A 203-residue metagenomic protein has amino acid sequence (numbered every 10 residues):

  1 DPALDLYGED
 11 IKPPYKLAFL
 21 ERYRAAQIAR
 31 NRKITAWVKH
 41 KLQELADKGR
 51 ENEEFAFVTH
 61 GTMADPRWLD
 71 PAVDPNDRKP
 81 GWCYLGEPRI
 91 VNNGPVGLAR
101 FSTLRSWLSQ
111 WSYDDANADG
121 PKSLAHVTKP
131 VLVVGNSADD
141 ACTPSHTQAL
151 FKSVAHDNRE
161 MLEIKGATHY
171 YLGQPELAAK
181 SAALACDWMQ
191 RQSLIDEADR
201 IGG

Functional and structural regions predicted by a protein language model:
D1-K122: Alpha/beta-hydrolase
I34, A116, D140-H146: Conserved alpha/beta-hydrolase "acid-adjacent" motif
L124-T128, S153-H156: Short, conserved loop/helix-junction motifs that constitute active-site signature segments in enzyme catalytic cores
V127-T128, V133-G135, D139: Short beta-strand/loop motif that positions the catalytic acidic residue of the alpha/beta-hydrolase fold
A141-E160, G173-P175: Active-site-adjacent alpha-helix of alpha/beta-hydrolase-fold enzymes
A167-K180: Catalytic histidine-centered segment of alpha/beta-hydrolase-like enzymes
L184-D196: C-terminal alpha-helix
I195-G203: Short, flexible loop/turn segments with low-complexity composition
